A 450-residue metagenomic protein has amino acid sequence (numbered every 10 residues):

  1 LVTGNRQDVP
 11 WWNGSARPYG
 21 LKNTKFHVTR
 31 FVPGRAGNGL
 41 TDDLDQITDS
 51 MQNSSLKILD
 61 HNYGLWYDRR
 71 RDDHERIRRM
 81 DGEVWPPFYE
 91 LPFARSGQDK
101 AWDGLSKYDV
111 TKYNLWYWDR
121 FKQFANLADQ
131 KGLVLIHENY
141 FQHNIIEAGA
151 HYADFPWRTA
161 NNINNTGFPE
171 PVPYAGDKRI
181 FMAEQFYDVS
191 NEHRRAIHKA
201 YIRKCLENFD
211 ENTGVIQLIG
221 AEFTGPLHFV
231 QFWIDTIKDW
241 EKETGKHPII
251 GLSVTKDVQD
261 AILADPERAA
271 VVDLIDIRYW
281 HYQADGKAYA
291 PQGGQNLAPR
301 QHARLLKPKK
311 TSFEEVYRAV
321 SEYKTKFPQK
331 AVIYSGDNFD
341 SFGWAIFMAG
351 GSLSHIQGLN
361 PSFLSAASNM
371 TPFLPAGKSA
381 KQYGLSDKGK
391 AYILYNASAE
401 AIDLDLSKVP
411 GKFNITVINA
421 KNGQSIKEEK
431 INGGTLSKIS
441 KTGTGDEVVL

Functional and structural regions predicted by a protein language model:
G4-L263, E267-V272: Active-site mouth of glycoside hydrolases
G4-N5, G220, R278, Y395-A397: Structured loops at beta-to-helix junctions and adjacent beta-edge loops in soluble globular domains
D60, D276, I393-Y395: Structural motif
L65, H281-Q283, K421: Short loop/turn segments at secondary-structure transitions that flank enzyme active sites
S96-K100, A380, N432-S437: Short, solvent-exposed S/T- and G/P-enriched segments that are highly enriched in secreted/extracellular and lumenal
E192-A200, F209-S368: Extracellular glycoside hydrolase catalytic/binding regions
R300-E429, K438-L450: Aromatic- and carboxylate-lined catalytic core of secreted/periplasmic carbohydrate-active enzymes
